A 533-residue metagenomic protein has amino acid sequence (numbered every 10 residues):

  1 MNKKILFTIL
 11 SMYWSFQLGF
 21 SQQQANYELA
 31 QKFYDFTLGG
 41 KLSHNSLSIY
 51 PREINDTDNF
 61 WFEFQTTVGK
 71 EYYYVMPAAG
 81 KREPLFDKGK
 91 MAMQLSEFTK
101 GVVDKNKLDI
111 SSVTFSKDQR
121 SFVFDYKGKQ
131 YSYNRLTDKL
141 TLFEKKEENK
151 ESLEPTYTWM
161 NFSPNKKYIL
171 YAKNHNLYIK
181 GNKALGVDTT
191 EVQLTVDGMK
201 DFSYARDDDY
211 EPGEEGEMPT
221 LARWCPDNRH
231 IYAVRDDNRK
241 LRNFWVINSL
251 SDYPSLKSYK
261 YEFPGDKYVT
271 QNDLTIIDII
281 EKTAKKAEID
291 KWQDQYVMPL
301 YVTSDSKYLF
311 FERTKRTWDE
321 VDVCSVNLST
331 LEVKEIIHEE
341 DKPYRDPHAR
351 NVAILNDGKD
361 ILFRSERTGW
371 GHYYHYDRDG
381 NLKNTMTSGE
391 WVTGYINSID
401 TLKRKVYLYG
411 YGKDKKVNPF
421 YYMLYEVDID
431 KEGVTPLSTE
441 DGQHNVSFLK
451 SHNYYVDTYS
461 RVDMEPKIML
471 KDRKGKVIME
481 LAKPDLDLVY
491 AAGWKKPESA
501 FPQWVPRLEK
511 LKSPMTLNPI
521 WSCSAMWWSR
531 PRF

Functional and structural regions predicted by a protein language model:
M1-I5: Positively charged n-region of N-terminal signal peptides that target proteins for export
L6-F7, D35: Sequence-pattern detector for short linear motifs and compositional/periodic biases rather than a specific fold
T8-Q17: Bacterial N-terminal signal peptides
Y13, S21-K474, E480-K496, I520: Beta-propeller folds
A482-R532: N-terminal cap/lid segment of alpha/beta-hydrolase-fold proteins
